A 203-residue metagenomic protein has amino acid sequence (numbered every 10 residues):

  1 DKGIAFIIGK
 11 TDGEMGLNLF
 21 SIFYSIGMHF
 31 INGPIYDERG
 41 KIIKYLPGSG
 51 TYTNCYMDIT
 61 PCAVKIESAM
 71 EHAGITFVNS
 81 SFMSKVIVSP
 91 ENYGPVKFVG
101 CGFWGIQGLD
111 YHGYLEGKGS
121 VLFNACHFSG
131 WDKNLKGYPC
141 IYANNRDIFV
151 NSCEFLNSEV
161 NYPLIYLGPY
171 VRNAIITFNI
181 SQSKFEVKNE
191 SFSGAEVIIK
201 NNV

Functional and structural regions predicted by a protein language model:
D1-V203: Extracellular/periplasmic carbohydrate-active domains that bind, remodel, or depolymerize complex polysaccharides
